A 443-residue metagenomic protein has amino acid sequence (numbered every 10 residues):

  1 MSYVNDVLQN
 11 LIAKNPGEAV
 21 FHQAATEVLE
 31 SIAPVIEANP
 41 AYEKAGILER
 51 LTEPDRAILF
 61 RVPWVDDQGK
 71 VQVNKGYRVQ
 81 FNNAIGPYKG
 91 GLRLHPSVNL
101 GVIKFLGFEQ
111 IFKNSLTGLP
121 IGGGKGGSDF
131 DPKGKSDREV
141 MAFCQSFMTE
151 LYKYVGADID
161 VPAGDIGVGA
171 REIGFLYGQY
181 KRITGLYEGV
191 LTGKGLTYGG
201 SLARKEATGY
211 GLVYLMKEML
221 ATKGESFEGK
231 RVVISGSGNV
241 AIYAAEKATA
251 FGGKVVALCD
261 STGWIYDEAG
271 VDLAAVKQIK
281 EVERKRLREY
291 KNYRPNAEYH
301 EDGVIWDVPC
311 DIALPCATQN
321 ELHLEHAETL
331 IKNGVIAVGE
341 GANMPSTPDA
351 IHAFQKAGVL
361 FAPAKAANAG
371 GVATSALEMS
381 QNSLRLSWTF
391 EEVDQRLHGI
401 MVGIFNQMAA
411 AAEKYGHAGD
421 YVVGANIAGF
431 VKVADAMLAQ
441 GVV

Functional and structural regions predicted by a protein language model:
S2, P16-Q23, E27, Y42 (+24 more regions): Conserved active-site and cofactor/substrate-binding residues in soluble primary-metabolism enzymes
S2-A24, M219-L220, I331-V443: Adenosine-phosphate binding glycine-rich loop
A19-H22, A38-I47, G118, V155-G164 (+4 more regions): Flexible, glycine/charged-enriched surface loops at secondary-structure junctions
A41-K70: Structured beta-strand/loop patches that form or line metal/cofactor-binding pockets in enzymes
H95, N114-E228: Glycine/serine-rich phosphate-binding loop and adjoining beta1-alpha1 elements at the start of nucleotide-handling
T192-G195, G200-P309: Glycine-rich phosphate/diphosphate-binding loop of Rossmann-like nucleotide-binding domains
G263-F361, A366: Rossmann-like adenosine-cofactor binding region
